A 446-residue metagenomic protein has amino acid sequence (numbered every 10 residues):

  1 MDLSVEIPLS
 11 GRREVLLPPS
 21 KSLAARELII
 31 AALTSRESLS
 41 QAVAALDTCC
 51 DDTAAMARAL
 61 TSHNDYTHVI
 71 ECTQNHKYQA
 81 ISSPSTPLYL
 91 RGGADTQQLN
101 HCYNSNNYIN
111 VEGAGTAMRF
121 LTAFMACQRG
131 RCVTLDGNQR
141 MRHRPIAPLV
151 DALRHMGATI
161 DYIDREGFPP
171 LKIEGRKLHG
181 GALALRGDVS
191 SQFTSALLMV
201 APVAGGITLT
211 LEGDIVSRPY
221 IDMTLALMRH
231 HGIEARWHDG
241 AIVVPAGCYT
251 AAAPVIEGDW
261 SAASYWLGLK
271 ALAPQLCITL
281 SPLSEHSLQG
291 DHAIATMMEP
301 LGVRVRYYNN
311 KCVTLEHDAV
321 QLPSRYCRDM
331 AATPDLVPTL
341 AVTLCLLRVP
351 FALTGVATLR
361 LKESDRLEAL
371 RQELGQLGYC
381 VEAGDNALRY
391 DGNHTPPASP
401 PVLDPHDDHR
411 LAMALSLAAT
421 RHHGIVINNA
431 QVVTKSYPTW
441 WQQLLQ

Functional and structural regions predicted by a protein language model:
M1-Q446: Short, structured segments at the rim of ligand-binding sites
